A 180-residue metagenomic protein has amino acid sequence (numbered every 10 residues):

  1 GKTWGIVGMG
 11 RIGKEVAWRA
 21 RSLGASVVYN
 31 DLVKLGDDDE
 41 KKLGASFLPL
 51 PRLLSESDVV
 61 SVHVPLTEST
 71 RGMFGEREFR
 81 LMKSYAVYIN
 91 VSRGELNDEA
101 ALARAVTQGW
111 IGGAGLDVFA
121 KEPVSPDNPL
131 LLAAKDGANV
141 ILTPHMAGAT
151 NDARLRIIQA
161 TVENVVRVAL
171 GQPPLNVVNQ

Functional and structural regions predicted by a protein language model:
G1-E15, G44: Glycine-rich NAD(P)-binding loop of Rossmann-like domains
I6, R19, E56, N164 (+1 more regions): Short alpha-helical functional segments enriched in proximate histidine and acidic residues
G13, L35-G36, A149: Flexible, glycine-rich phosphate/dinucleotide-binding loops and adjacent beta-alpha linkers at cofactor/substrate
A17, R21, V106-T107: Gly/Ala-rich phosphate-binding loop of Rossmann-like dinucleotide-binding domains, activating on the conserved
A25-S26: Residues at the starts of beta-strands that form the adenosine-phosphate
Y29: Conserved SAM-binding motif I beta-strand of class I
L32-P129: Rossmann-like adenosine-cofactor binding region
Y85, V91-Q180: Rossmann-like dinucleotide-binding domain for NAD(H)/NADP(H)
